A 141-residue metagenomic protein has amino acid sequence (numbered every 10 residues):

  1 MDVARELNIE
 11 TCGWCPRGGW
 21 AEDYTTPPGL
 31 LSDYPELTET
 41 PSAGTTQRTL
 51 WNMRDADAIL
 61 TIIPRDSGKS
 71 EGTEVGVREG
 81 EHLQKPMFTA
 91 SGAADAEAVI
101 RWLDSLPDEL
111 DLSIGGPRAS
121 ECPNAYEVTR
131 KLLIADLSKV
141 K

Functional and structural regions predicted by a protein language model:
M1-W102, L106-D111, R118, P123-L137: Acidic/glycine-enriched connector segments
